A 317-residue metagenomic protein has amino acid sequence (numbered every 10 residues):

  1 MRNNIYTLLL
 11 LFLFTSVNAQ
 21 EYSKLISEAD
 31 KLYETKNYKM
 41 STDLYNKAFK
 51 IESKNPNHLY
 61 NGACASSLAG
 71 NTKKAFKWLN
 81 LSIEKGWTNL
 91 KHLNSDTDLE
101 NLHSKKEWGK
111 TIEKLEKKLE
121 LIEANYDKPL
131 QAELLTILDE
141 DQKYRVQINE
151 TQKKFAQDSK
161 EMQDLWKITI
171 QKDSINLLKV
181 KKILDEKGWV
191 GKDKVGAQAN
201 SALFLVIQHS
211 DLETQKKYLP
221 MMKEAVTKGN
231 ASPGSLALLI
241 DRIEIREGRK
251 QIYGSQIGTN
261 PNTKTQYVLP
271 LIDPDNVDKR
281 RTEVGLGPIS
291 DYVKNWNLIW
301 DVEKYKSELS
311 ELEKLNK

Functional and structural regions predicted by a protein language model:
S23, N57, K91-H92: Start-of-helix register in tetratricopeptide repeats
E84-A202, H209-E213, I240: Preference for long, solvent-exposed alpha-helical segments and helix-linker "stalks"
